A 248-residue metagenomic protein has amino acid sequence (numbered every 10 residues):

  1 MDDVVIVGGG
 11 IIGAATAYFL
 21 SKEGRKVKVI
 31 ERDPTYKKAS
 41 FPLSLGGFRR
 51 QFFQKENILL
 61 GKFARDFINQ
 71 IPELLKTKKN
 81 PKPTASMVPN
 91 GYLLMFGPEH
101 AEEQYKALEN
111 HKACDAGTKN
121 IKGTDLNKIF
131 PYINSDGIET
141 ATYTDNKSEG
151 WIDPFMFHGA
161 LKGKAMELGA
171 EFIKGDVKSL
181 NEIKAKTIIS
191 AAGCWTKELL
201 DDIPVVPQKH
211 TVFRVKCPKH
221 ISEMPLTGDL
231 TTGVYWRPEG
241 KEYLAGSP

Functional and structural regions predicted by a protein language model:
D2, K76, A185-K186: Local beta-strand N-terminus motif with an aromatic residue
D2-K28: N-terminal Rossmann-like FAD-binding beta1-loop-alpha1 element of flavoenzymes
I12, T35, W195: Conserved Rossmann-like nucleotide-cofactor binding loop
Y18-K22, F48, Q70, K76-G91 (+1 more regions): Active-site substrate-recognition segment that forms the wall of the catalytic cavity or substrate channel
S21-F41: Glycine-rich FAD pyrophosphate-binding loop
E23, C114, K164, L168: Conserved dinucleotide-binding and phosphotransfer motif residues
L45-I129, G233-Y235: Dinucleotide-binding Rossmann-like beta1-alpha1 core, especially the glycine-rich loop that anchors the ADP
T144-K178, I183-T187, A191: Helical element adjacent to the flavin cofactor pocket in flavoenzyme catalytic cores
